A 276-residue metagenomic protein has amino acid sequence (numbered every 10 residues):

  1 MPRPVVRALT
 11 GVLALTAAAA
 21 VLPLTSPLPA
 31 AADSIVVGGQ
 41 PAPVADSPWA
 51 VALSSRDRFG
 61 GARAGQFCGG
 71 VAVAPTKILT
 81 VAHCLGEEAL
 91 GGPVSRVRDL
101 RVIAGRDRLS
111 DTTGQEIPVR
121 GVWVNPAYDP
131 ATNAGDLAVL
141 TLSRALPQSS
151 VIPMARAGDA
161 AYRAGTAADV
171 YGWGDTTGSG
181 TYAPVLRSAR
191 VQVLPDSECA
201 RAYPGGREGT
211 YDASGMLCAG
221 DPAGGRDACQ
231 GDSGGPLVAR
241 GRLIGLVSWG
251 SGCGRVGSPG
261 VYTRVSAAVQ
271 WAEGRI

Functional and structural regions predicted by a protein language model:
P2-L79, E87-S95, R101, G215: Protease-domain processing segments flanking chymotrypsin-fold serine proteases, especially trypsin-like
V5, V51, A72-G86, R98-R101 (+3 more regions): C-terminal subregion of chymotrypsin/trypsin-like serine protease catalytic domains
G39-V44, Y128-P130, E208-T210: Conserved, non-catalytic sequence blocks in retroelement Pol enzymes and Pol-derived host proteins
S47-Q66, A145-P153, R187, P195-S233 (+2 more regions): Active-site region of chymotrypsin-like
L53-R56, V81, G86-A127, P204: Conserved H-D interstitial segment of serine endopeptidase catalytic domains
G60-A62, S110-D111, D129-T132, A161-Y162 (+1 more regions): Short glycine/serine/proline-enriched coil/turn segments at secondary-structure junctions
I78, C84-G86, R108-L109, D129-A131 (+5 more regions): Solvent-exposed loop/turn segments at secondary-structure junctions within structured extracellular/periplasmic domains
I117-P118, N133-L137, S143-P222, V265-A267: Chymotrypsin/trypsin-fold serine protease catalytic domain
